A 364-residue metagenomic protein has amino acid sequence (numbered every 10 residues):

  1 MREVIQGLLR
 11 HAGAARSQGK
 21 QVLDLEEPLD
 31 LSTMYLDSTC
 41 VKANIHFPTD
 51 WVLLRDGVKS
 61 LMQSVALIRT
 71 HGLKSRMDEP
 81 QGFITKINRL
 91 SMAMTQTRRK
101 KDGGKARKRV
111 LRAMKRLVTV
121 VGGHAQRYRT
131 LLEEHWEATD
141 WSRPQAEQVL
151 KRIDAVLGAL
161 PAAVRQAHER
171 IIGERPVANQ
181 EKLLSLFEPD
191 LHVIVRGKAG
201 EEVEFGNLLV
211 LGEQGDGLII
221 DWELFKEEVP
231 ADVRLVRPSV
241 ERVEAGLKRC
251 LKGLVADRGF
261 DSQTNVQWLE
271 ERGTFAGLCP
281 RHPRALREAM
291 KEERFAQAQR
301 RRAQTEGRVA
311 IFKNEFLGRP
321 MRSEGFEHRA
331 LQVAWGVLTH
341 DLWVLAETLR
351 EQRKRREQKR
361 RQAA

Functional and structural regions predicted by a protein language model:
M1-E188: Active-site- or DNA-interface-adjacent structural scaffold in DNA-acting proteins
E3, L247-V255, G259-Q299: An internal, acidic/charged active-site-proximal segment that coordinates divalent cations and/or engages
L8, D30-K42, L211, V236 (+5 more regions): Short, conserved catalytic/metal-binding motifs centered on acidic residues
R152-L157, E293-A364: Basic, amphipathic alpha-helical segments enriched in Lys/Arg and hydrophobic/aromatic residues
D190, K198-G246: Electropositive, glycine- and tryptophan-enriched low-complexity nucleic-acid-binding patches
V193-V195, L218-I220, E228-P230, F260-N265 (+1 more regions): Flexible loop/turn segments at secondary-structure boundaries
R196-G200, E223-A231, E293-R300, E324-F326: Short, contiguous acidic/charged loop-to-helix segments that flank catalytic cores in large enzymes
F205-L218, P280-R284, E306-F312: A glycine-rich, aromatic-flanked flexible loop/lid motif
